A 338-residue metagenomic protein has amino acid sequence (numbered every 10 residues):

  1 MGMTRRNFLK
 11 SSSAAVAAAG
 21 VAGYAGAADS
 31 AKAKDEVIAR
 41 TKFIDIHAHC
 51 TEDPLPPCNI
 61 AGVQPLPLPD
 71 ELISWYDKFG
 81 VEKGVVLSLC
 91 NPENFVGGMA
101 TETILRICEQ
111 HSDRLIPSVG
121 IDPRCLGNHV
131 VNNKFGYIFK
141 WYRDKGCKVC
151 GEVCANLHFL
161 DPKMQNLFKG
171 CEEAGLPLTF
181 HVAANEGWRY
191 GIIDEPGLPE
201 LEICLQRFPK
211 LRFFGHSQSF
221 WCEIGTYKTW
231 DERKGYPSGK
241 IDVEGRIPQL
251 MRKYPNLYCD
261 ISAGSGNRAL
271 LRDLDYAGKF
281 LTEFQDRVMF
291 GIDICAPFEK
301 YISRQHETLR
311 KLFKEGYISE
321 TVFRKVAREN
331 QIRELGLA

Functional and structural regions predicted by a protein language model:
G2-I46, L55-K83, Q285-M289, C295-A338: Mid-to-C-terminal alpha-helical segments outside catalytic/metal-binding sites
F43-D53, T179-A183: Histidine-centered catalytic micro-motifs
I44-I46, V86-S88, S118-G120, G151 (+3 more regions): Active-site neighborhood of phospho(di)ester-bond hydrolases with catalytic His/Asp-centered motifs
T51-P54, N91-N94, R124-L126, L157-F159 (+4 more regions): Active-site environment of divalent metal-dependent phosphoester hydrolases
L55-C58, G97-G98, V130, M164 (+5 more regions): Short aromatic-enriched loop/helix-cap "lid" or pocket-rim segments at secondary-structure transitions that line
L68-W75, A100-I107, K134-W141, K163 (+5 more regions): A general structural detector for well-ordered alpha-helical segments in enzyme core domains, enriched
E82-K83, N94-P196: Active-site gating/metal-coordination segments in enzymes
V149, M164-F290: Catalytic pocket-lining loop regions of alpha/beta-barrel enzymes, especially the amidohydrolase/enolase/GH5 lineages
